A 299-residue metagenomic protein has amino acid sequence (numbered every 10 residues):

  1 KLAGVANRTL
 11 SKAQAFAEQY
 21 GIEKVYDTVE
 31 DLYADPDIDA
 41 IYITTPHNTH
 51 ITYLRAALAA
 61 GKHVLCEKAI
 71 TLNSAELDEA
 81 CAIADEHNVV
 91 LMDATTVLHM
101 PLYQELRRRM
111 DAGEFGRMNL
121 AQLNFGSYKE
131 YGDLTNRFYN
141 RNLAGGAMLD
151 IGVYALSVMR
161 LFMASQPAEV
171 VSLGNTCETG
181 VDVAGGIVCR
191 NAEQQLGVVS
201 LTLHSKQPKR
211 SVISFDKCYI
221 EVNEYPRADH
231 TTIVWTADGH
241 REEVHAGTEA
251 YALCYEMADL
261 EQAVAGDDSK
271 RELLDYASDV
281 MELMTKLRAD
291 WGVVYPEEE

Functional and structural regions predicted by a protein language model:
K1-Y20, V293: N-terminal Rossmann-like dinucleotide-binding module
R8, H245-A258, E272: Active-site loop of classical SDR/Rossmann-like NAD(P)-dependent oxidoreductases, centered on the catalytic Tyr-X3-Lys
Y20-A82: Beta-loop-alpha module in the N-terminal Rossmann-like domain of NAD(P)-dependent dehydrogenases, especially those
Y26, C66, L91-D93, V222: Hydrophobic residues in well-ordered beta-strands that form the structural core
A40-Y42, A192, D259-E299: C-terminal helix-rich "cap/oligomerization" subdomain common to oxidoreductases
D78-T96, R117-A121: Rossmann-fold dehydrogenase core element
V97-V170, E178: Predominantly a Rossmann-like dinucleotide-binding segment in NAD(P)-dependent oxidoreductases
S157-A228, M257-D268, E298: Contiguous beta-strand/loop segments that form the cofactor/metal-binding neighborhood of enzyme cores
